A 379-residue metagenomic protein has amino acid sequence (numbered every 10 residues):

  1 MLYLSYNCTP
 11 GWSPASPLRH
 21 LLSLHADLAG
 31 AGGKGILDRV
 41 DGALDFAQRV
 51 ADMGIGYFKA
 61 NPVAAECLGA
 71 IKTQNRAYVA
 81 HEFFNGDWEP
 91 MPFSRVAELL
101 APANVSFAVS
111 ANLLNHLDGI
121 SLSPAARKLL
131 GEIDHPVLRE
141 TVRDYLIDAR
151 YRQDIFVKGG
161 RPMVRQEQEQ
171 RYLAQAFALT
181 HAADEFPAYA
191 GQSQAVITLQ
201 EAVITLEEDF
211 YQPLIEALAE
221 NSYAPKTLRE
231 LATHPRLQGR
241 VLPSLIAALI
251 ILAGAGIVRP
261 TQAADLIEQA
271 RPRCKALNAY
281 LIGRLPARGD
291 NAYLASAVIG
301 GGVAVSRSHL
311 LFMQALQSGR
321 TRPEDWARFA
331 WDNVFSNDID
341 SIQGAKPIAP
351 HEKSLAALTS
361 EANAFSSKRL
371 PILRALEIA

Functional and structural regions predicted by a protein language model:
L2-N61: Conserved class I S-adenosyl-L-methionine
G54-A379: Rossmann-like AdoMet/SAM-dependent catalytic core
